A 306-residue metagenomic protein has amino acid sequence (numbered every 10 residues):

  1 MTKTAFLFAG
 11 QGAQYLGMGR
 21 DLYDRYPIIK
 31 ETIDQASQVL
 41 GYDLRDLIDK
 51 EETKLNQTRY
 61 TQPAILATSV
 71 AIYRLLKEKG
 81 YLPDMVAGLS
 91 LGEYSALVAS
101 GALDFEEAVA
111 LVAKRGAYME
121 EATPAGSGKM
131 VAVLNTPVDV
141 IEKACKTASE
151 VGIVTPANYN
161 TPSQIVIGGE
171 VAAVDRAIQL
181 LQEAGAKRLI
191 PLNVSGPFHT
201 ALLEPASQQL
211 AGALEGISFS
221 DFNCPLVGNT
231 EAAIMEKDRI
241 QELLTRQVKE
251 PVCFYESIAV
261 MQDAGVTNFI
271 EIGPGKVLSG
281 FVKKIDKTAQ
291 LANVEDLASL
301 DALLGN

Functional and structural regions predicted by a protein language model:
T2-V140, R188, N268-L297: FabD-like malonyl-/acyl-CoA
G12-A13, L40, G101-E242, R246-V248: Alpha/beta catalytic cores of group-transfer enzymes, especially the acyltransferase/condensing modules of polyketide
T61-P63, P197, P251: Glycine-rich phosphate/pyrophosphate-binding beta-alpha loops
K77, Q182, Q262-G265: Non-catalytic positions within long, well-ordered alpha-helices that form the structural scaffold/packing of enzyme
P191-V194, Q262, E295: Short glycine-rich catalytic loops that host catalytic nucleophiles or stabilize transition states across multiple
K249-V266: A short, acidic, amphipathic alpha-helical segment used as a generic capping/interface helix at domain edges
L300-N306: Short, charged, surface-exposed secondary-structure boundary motifs
